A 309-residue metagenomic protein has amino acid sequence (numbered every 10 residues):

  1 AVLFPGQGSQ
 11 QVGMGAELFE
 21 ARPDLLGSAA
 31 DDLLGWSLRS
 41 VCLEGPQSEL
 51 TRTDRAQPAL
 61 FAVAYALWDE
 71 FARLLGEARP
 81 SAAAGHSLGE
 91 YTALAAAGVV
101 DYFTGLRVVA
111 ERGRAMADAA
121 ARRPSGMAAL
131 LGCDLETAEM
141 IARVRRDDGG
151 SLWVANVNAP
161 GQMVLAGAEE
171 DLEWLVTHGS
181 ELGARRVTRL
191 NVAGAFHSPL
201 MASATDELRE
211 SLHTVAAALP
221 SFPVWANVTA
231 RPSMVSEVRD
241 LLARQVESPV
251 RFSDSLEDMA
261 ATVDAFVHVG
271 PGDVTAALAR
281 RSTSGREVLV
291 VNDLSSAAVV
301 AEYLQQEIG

Functional and structural regions predicted by a protein language model:
A1, A83-G85, G105, V154 (+1 more regions): Short glycine-aspartate micro-motif
A1-L74, R79-P80, H213-G309: Acyltransferase/transacylase module recognition
G6, A83-T92, H197, G270: Catalytic nucleophile loop
Q7-S9, L34-W36, A97-P249: Alpha/beta catalytic cores of group-transfer enzymes, especially the acyltransferase/condensing modules of polyketide
L43-L50, T92-A93, R186-L190: A short small-residue
Q57-A129: Gly/Ser-rich oxyanion-binding loop with an adjacent helix/lid that shapes the negatively charged ligand pocket
A62, G85, A166-G167, H268: Short beta-strand scaffold positions
